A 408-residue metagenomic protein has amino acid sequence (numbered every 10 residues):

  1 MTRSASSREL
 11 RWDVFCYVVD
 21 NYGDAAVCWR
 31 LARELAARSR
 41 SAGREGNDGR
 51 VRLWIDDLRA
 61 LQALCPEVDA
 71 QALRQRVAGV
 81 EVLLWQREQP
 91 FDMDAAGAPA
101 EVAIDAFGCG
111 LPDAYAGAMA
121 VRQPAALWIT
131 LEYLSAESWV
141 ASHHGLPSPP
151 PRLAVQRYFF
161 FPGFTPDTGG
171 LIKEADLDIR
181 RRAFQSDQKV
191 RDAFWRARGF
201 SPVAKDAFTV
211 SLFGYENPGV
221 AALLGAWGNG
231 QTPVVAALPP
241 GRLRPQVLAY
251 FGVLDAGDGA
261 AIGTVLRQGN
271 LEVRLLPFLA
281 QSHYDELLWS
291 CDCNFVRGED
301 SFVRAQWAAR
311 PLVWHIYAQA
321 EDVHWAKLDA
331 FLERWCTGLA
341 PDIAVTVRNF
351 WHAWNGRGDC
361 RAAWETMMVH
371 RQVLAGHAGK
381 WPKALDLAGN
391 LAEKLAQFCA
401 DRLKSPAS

Functional and structural regions predicted by a protein language model:
F15-A154, G241: Active-site and donor-binding regions of nucleotide-sugar-utilizing enzymes
Y17, Y22, W29-A36, F278-K327: A donor-sugar binding/catalytic signature common to diverse glycosyltransferases and related nucleotide-sugar
Q86-R87, A237, F251-Q306: Donor nucleotide-activated moiety binding/catalytic core segment of transferases that use nucleotide-activated donors
Q123-L127, T232, R310: A short helix->loop->beta-strand "cap" motif at the edges of active sites that frequently abuts
E132-A221: A nucleotide-sugar donor-handling region in carbohydrate enzymes
A222-P233: Short hydrophobic signal-anchor/transmembrane segments that target glycosyltransferases and glycosylation machinery
R297-A378: Catalytic binding pocket for nucleotide-activated donors in carbohydrate/polymer assembly enzymes
L385-S408: C-terminal alpha-helical cap of glycosyltransferases
